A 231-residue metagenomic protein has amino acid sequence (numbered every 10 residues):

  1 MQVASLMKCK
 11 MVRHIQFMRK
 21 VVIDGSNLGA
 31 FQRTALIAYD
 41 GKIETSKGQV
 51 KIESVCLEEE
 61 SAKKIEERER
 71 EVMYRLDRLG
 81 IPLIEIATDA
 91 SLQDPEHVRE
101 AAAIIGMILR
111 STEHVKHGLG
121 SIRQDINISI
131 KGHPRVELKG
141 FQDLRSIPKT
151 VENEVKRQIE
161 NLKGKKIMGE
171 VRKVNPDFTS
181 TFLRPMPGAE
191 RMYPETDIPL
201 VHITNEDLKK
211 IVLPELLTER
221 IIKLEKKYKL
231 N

Functional and structural regions predicted by a protein language model:
M1-E215, R220, K226-Y228: Basic, nucleic-acid-interacting segments
